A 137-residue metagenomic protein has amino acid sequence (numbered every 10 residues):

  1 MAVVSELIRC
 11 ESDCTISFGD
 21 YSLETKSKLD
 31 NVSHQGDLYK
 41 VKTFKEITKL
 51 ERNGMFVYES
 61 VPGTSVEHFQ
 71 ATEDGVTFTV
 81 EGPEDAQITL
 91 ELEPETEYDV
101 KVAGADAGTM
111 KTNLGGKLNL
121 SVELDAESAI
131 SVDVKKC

Functional and structural regions predicted by a protein language model:
M1-A2, C137: Short, solvent-exposed mixed-charge patches
A2-E67: Catalytic cores of secreted or luminal carbohydrate-active enzymes
R9-E11, I16, A71, E81 (+2 more regions): A generic structural signal for short, non-catalytic loop/turn and secondary-structure boundary residues
V32-L50, S60, A86-I88, T112-C137: C-terminal beta-strand-rich structural cap/linker in extracellular carbohydrate-active enzymes
S65-H68, G75-F78, G108-M110, N119-E123: Beta-strand-rich interaction surfaces with strong enrichment in secreted/lumenal proteins
T79-T96: Surface-exposed beta-strand/loop patches in extracellular or lumenal glycoproteins
Y98-V100: Short beta-strand segments enriched for Tyr within beta-sheet-rich domains, predominantly fibronectin type III
V102-A107: Change "in extracellular beta-sheet-rich domains … of secreted and cell-surface proteins" to "in beta-sheet-rich domains
